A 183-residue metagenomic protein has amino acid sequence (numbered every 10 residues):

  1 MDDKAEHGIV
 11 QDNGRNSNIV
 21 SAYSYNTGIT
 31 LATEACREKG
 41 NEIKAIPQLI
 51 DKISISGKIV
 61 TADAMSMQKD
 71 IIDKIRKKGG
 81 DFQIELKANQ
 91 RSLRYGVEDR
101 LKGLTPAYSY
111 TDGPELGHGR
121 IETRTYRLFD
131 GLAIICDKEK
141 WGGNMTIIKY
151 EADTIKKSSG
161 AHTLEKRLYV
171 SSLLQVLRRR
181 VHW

Functional and structural regions predicted by a protein language model:
M1-A62, M67-D70: Conserved, well-structured functional cores that handle cations and Mg-NTP chemistry
S17, K78, D99-G103: Short, hinge-like loop/turn segments at secondary-structure boundaries
D70-I71, S92: Phosphate- and divalent-cation-binding pockets in alpha/beta enzyme and binding domains that engage nucleotide-derived
I72-G80: Short, surface-exposed basic-aromatic patches at helix termini and helix-loop junctions that form
A88-W183: An anionic, glycine-rich sequence signature occurring as long contiguous blocks
